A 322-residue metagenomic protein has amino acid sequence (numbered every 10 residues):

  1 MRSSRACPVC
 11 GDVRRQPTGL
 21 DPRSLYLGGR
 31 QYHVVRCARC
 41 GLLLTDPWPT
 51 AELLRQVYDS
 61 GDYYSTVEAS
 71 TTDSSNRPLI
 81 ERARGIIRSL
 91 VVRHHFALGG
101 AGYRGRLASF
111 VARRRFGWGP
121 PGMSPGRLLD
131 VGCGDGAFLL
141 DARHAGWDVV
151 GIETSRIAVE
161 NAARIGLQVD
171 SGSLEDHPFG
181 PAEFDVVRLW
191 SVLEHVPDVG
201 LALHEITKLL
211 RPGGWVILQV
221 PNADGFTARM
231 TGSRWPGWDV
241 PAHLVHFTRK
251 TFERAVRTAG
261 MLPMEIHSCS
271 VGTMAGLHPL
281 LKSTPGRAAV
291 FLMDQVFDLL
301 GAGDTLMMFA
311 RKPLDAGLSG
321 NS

Functional and structural regions predicted by a protein language model:
M1-A6, G19-L27, V169, E265-S322: A C-terminal cap/extension of S-adenosyl-L-methionine-dependent methyltransferases that defines the acceptor-substrate
M1-V57, G61-S70: N-terminal auxiliary segments of SAM/dcSAM-dependent transferases
R2-P8, C40, F110-T231, L244-A259 (+2 more regions): Conserved SAM-binding loop
L20, L129, M230-S233, H278: Short acidic, glycine/proline-rich loop/turn micro-motifs
Q31, P236-K250: Acceptor-substrate binding/catalytic loop of class I
L42-A145, V150, N161: Extended interfacial segments that mediate partner engagement and assembly in macromolecular machines
D73-R115, S233-W235, G272-R311: Membrane-proximal basic amphipathic "stem/tether" segments
A202, M264-E265: Acidic/polar loop patches that form or flank catalytic/metal-binding clefts of enzymes that bind anionic ligands
